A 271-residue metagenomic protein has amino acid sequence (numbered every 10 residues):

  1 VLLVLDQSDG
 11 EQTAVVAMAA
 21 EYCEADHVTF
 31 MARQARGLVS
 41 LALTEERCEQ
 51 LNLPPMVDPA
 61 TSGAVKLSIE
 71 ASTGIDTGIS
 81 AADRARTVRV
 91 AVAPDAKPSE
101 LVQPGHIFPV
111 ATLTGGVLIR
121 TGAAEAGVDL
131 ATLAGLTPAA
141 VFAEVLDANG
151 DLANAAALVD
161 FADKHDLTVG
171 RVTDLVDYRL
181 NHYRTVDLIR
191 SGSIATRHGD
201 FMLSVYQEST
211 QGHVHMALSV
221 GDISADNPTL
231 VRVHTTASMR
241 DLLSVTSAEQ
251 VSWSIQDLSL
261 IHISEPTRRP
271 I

Functional and structural regions predicted by a protein language model:
V1-L2, I194-D200, A248-S259: Phosphate-interacting basic helix/loop segments used at nucleotide- and nucleic-acid interfaces
V1-S40: TRNA-binding/sensing appendages of the translation machinery
D6-E11, H106-F108, V117-I119, E125-A153 (+2 more regions): Glycine-rich phosphate/pyrophosphate-binding loops and their adjacent beta-strand/loop elements at enzyme active sites
E24-A81: Glycine-rich, N-terminal phosphate-binding loop and its surrounding beta-alpha-beta segment
P59-V117: Hydrophobic alpha-helical hairpins/lids featuring a short glycine-rich hinge
A139-I194: Internal gly/pro-rich beta-alpha loop/helix module that stabilizes soluble enzyme cofactors or their anionic handles
V205-L260: Long, structured protein-protein interaction/assembly regions in large complexes
I261-I271: Single conserved hydrophobic/aromatic residue that forms the stacking wall/gate of nucleotide- or nucleobase-binding
